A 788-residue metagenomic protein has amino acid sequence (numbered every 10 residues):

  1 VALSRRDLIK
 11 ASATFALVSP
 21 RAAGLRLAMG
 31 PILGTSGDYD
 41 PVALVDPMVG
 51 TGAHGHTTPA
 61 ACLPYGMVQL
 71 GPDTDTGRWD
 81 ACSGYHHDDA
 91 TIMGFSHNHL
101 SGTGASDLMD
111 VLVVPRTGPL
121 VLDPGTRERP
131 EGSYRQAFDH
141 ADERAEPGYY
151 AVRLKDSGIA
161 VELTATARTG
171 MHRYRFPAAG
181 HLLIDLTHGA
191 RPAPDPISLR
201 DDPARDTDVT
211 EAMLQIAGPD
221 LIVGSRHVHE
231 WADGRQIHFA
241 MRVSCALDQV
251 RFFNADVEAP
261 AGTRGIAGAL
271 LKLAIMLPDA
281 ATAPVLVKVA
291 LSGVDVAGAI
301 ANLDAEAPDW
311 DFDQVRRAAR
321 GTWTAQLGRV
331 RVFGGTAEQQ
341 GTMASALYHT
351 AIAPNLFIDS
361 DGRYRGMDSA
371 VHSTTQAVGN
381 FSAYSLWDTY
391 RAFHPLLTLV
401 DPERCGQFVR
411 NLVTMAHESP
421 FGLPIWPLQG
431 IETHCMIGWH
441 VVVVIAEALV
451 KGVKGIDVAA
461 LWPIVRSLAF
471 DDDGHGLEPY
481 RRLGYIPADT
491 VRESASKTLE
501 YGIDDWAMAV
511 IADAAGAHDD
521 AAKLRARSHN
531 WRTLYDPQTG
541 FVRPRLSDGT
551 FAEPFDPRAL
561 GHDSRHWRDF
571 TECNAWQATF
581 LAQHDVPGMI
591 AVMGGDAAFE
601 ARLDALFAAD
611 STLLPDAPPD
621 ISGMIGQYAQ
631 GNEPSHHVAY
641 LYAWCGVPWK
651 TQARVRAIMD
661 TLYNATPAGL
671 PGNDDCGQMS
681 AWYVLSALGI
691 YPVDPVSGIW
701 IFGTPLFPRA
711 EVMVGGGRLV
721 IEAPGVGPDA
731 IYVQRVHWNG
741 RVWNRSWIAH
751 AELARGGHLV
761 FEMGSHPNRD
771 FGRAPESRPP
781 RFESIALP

Functional and structural regions predicted by a protein language model:
V1-A16: N-terminal secretory signal peptides and thylakoid transit peptides that target proteins across membranes
A22-M29: Signal peptide processing junction and immediate N-terminal pro/mature segment of secreted/exported proteins
G30-V443, E447-L499, A507, A512-T533 (+8 more regions): Accessory carbohydrate-recognition regions in carbohydrate-active enzymes
D504: ATP-dependent phospho-/nucleotidyl transfer catalytic cores
E722-G725: Beta-strand-rich recognition domains
Y732: Extracellular attachment/recognition segments
